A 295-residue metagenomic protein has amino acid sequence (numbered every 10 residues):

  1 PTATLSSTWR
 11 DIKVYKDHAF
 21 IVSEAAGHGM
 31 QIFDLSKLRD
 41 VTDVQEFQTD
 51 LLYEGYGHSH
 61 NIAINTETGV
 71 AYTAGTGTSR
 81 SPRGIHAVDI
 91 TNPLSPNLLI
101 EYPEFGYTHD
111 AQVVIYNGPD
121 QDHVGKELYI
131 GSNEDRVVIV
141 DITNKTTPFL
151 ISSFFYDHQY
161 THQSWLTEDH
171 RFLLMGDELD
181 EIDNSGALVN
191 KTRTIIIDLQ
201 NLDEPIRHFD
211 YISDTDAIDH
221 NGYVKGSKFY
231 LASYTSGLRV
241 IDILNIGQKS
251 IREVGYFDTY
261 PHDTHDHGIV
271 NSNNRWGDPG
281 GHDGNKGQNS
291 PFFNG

Functional and structural regions predicted by a protein language model:
P1-G295: Feature marking well-ordered beta-strand scaffolds used for ligand recognition
